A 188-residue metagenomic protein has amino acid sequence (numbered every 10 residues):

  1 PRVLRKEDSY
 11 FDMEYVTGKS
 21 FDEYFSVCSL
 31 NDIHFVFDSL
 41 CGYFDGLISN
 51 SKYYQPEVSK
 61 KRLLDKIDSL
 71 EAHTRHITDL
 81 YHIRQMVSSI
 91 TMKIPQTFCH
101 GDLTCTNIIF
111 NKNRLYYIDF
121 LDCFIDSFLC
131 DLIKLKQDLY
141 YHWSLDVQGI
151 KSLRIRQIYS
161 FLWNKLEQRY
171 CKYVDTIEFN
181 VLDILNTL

Functional and structural regions predicted by a protein language model:
P1, T176-L188: Short, intrinsically disordered, charge-balanced linker/junction segments flanking boundaries in proteins
R2-Y10: Short beta-strand micro-motifs within the conserved protein kinase catalytic domain, predominantly in the N-lobe
S9-L30, S69, I184-L188: A glycine-centered beta->alpha junction motif in the catalytic cores of kinase/phosphotransferase enzymes
K19-S20, F124, W143: Feature marks short, surface-exposed loop/turn motifs that line or immediately flank catalytic pockets and channel
F21-L63, H76-I83, V87-T91: Conserved kinase catalytic-core helix
E71-T97, Y159-K172: Alpha-helix-centered segments that form part of catalytic cores
Q85-C130: Active-site acidic catalytic loop and adjacent metal/ATP-binding pocket of ATP-dependent phosphoryl transfer enzymes
C130-C171, I184-L188: Active-site activation/catalytic loop segments of kinase-like enzymes and analogous catalytic loops in related
